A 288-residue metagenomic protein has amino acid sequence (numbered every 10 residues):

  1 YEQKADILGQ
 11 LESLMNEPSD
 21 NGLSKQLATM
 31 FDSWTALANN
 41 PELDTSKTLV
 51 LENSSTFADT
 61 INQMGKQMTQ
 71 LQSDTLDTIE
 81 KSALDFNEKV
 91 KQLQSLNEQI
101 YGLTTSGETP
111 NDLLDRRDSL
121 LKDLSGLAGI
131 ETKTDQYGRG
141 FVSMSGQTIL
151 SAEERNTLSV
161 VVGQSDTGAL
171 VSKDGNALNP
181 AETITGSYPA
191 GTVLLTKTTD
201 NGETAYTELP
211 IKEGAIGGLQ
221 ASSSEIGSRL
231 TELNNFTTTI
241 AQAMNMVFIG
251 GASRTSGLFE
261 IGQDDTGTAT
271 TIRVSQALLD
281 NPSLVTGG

Functional and structural regions predicted by a protein language model:
Y1-G288: Structural signature of extracellular appendage/secretion-system components
